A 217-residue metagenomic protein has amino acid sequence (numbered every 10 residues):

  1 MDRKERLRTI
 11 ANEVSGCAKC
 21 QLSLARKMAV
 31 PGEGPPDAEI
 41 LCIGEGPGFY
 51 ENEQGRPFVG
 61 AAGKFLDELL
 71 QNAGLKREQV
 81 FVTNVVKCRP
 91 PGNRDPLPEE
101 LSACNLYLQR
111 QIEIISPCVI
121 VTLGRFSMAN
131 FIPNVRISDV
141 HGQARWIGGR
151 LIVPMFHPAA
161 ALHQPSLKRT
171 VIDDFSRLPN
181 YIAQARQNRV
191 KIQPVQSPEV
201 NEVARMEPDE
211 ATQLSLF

Functional and structural regions predicted by a protein language model:
M1-A61, P198-F217: Active-site and ligand/interface coordination hotspots across diverse enzymes and nucleic-acid-associated assemblies
D2-K4, L41-G46, V82-V86, L151-M155: Short amphipathic alpha-helical segments, especially helix-boundary/capping motifs
N12, A73, R77-E78, V85-F217: Glycine/proline-rich loop-helix segments at beta-alpha junctions forming the active-site rim of enzyme cores
K27-V30, K64-L66, L97-L101: Short N-terminal helix-initiation segments at or just after the protein's N-terminus
Y50-F81: Glycine-rich, small/polar surface segments that engage phosphate groups of diverse ligands
